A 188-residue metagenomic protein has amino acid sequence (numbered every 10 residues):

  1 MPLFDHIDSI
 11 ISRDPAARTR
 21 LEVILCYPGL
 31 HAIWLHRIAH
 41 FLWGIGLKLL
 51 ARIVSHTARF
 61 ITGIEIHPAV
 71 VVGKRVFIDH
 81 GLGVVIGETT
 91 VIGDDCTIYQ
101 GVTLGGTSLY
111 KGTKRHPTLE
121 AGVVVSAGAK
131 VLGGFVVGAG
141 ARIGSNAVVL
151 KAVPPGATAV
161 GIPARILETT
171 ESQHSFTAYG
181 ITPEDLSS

Functional and structural regions predicted by a protein language model:
M1-T62, Q173-S188: Terminal amphipathic alpha-helical/low-complexity segments used for targeting or macromolecular assembly
T62, H67-P68, G73-K74, D79-E88 (+10 more regions): Left-handed beta-helix
A157, I162-T177: Conserved beta-strand-loop-alpha-helix hinge in the C-terminal portion of ABC ATPase nucleotide-binding domains
